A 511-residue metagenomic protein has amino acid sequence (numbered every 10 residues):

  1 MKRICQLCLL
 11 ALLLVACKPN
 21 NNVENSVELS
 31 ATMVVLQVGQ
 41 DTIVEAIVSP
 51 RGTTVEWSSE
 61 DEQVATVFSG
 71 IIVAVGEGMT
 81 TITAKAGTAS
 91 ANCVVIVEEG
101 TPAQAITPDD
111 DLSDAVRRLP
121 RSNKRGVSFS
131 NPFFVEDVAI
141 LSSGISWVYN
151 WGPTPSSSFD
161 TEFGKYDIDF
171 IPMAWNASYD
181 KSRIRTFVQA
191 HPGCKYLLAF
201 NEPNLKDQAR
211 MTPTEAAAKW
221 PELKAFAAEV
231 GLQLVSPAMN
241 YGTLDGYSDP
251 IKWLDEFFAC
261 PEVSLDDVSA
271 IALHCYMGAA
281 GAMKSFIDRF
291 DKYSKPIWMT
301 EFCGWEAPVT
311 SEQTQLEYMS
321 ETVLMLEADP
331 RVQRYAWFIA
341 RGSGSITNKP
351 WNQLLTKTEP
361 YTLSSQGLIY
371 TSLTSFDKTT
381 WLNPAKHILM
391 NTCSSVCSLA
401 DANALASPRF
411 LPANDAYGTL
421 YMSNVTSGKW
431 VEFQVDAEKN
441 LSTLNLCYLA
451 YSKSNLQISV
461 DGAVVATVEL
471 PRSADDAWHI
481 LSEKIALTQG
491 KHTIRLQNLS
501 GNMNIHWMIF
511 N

Functional and structural regions predicted by a protein language model:
K2-L10: Sec-dependent signal peptide recognition, specifically the positively charged N-region followed immediately by
K18-D114: Extracytoplasmic soluble-region selector
Q104, K378-N511: Extracytoplasmic
S122-C194: N-terminal carbohydrate-binding/catalytic regions of secreted carbohydrate-active enzymes
I171, R331, F338-I388: Aromatic-rich peripheral "rim/lid" segments of glycoside hydrolase catalytic domains that contact and position glycan
P172, N201, I251-E306, F338: Aromatic- and acid-rich polysaccharide-binding/catalytic face of secreted or lumenal carbohydrate-active enzymes
H191-P213, L234-D245, D266-C275, M299 (+1 more regions): Active-site groove signature of glycoside hydrolases
S236, G242-D245, K292-M319, F338-T356: Active-site clefts of carbohydrate-active enzymes
